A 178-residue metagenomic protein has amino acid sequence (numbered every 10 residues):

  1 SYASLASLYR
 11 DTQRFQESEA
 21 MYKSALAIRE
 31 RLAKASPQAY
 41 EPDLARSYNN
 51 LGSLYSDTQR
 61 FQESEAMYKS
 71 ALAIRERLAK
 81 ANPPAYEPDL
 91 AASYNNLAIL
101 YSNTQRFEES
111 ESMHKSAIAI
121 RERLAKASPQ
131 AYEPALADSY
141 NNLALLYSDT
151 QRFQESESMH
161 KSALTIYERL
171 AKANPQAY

Functional and structural regions predicted by a protein language model:
S1-D11, P42-D57, P88-N103, P134-D149: Conserved alpha-helical positions within TPR/SEL1-like repeat arrays
R10, R14, R29-R31, R46 (+6 more regions): Basic polycationic patches enriched in arginine
M21-L26, A35, M67-A73, A81 (+3 more regions): Long, intrinsically disordered low-complexity tandem-repeat segments
A35, A39-P42, A81-P88, A127 (+3 more regions): Residue signature of alpha-solenoid helical repeat architecture, marking inter-repeat boundaries and helix-start
R46, Q62, N103, E111-S112 (+4 more regions): Intrinsic-disorder/low-complexity detector
